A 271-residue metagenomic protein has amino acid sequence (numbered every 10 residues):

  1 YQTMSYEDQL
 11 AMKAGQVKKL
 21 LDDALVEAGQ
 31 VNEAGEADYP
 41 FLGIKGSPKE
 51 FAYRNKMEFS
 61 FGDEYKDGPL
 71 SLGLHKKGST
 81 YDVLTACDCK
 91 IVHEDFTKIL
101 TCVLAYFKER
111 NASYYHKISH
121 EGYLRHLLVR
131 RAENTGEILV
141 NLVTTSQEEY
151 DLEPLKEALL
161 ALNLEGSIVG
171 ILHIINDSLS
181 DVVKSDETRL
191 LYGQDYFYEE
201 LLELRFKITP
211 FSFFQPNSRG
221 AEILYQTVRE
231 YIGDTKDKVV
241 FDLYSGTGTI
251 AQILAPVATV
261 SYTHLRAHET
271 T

Functional and structural regions predicted by a protein language model:
Y1-R189, E230-D234: SAM-dependent transferase fold signal centered on methyltransferase-like domains, encompassing both Class I
C89-V92, T145, F214, S218 (+3 more regions): Hydrophobic alpha-helical scaffolding
Y192-D237: SAM-dependent Rossmann-like transferase core, predominantly class I methyltransferases with a strong bias toward
D237-Y244: Conserved class I S-adenosyl-L-methionine
T249-V257: Conserved SAM-binding loop of SAM-dependent methyltransferases across substrates and taxa, primarily the Class I
T259-Y262: Short beta-strand element of Class I
H264-T271: Single conserved hydrophobic/aromatic residue that forms the stacking wall/gate of nucleotide- or nucleobase-binding
